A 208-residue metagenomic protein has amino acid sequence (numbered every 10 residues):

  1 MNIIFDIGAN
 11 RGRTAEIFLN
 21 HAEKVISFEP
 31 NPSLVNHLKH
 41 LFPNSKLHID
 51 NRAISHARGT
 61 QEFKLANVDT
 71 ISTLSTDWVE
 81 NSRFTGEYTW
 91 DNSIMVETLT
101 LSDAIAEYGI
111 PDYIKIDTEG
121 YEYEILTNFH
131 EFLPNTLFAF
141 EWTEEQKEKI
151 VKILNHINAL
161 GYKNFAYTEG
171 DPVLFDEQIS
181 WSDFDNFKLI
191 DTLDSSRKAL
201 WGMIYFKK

Functional and structural regions predicted by a protein language model:
M1-K208: Phosphate/nucleotide-binding beta-alpha loop and adjacent structural elements of enzyme active sites
